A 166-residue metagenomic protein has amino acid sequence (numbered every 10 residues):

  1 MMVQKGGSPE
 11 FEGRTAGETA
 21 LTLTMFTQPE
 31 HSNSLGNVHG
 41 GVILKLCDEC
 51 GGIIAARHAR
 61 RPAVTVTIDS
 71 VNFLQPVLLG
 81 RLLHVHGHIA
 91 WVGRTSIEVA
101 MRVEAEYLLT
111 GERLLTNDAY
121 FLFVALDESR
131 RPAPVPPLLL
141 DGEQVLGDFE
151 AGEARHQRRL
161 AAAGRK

Functional and structural regions predicted by a protein language model:
Q4-K5, E10-F11, G17-L23, L78-L82 (+1 more regions): HotDog/MaoC-like acyl-thioester-processing domains
G7, K45-L46: Exposed, low-complexity/repetitive linear segments and helix-based recognition motifs, biased toward charged/polar
A16-E18, V38, E49-I97, L114-D118: Hydrophobic beta-strand-centered segment that forms part of the acyl-chain substrate-binding groove
M25-P29, H58: Short, small-residue-rich loop/turn micro-motifs
T27-Q28, F73, F123-A125: Hydrophobic residues in beta-strands and at strand termini
Q28, S32-K45: A conserved, well-ordered hydrophobic junction motif at loop->secondary-structure transitions
